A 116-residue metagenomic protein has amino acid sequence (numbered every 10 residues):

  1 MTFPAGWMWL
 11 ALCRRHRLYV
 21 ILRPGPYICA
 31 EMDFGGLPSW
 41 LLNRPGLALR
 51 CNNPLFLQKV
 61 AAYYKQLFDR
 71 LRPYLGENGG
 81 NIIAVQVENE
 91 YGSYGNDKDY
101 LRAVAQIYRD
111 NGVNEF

Functional and structural regions predicted by a protein language model:
M1-D33, L41, V104-D110, N114: Aromatic-lined substrate-binding rim segments of carbohydrate-active enzymes
T2, A30-L55, A84: Aromatic- and acidic-residue-enriched carbohydrate-binding clefts of CAZyme catalytic domains
M8, G36, Y91-S93: Low-complexity, compositionally biased segments
W9, C29-A30, P45, L49 (+3 more regions): Generic structural signal for short, flexible, solvent-exposed coil/loop and linker residues
L12-Y27, P38, A61, D69 (+2 more regions): Aromatic-enriched hydrophobic runs in primary sequence
Y27, M32-G36, N81, N96-D99: General "foldedness" signal
L55-F116: Active-site neighborhood of glycoside hydrolase catalytic domains
